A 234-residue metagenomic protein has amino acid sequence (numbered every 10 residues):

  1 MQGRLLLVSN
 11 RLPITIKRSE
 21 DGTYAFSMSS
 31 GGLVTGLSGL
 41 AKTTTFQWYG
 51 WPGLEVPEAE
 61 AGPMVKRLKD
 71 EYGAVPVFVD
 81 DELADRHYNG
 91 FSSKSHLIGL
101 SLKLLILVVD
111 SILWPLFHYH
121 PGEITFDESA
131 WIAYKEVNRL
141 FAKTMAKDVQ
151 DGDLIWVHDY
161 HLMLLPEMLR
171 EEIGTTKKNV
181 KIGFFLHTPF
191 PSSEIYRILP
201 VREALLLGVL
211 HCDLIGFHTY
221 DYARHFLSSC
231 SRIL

Functional and structural regions predicted by a protein language model:
M1-L234: Catalytic cores of carbohydrate-active enzymes across secretory and cytosolic contexts
